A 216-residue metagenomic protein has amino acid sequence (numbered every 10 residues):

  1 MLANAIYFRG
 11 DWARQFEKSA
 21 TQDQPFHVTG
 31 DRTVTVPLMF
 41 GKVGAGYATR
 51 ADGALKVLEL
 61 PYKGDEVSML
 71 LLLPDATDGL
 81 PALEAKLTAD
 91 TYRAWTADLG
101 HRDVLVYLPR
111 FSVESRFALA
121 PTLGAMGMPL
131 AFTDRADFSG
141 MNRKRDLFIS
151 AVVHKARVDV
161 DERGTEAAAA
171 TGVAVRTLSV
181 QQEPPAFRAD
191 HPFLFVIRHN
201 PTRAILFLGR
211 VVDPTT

Functional and structural regions predicted by a protein language model:
M1-T216: Mature hydrolase/peptidase catalytic cores and their serpin-fold inhibitory cores, especially in secreted
